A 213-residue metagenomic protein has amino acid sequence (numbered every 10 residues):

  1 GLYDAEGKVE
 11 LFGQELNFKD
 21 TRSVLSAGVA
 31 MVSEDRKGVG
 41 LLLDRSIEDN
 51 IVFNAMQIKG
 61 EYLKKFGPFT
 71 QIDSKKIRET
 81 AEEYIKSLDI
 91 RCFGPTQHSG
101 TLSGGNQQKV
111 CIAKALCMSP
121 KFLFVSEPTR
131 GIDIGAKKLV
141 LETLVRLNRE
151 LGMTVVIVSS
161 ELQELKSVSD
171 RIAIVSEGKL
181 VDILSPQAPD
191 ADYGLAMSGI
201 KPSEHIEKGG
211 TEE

Functional and structural regions predicted by a protein language model:
G1-E213: Glycine-rich phosphate-binding loops of nucleotide-dependent enzymes
